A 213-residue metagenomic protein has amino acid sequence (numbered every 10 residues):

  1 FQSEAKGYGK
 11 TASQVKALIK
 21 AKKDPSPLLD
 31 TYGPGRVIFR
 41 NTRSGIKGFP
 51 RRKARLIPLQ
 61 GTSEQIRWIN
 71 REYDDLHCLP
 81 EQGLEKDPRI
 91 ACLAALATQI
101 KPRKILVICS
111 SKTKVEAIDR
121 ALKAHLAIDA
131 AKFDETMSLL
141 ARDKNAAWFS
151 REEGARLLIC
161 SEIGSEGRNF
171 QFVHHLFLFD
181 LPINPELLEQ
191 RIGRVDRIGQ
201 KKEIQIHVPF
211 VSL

Functional and structural regions predicted by a protein language model:
F1-L79, P88-A95, Q99-P102: Inter-lobe coupling linker of SF2 helicases/translocases
E4, E186, P209-L213: Extended charged low-complexity segments that act as oligomerization/scaffolding linkers
K104-S111, K132-D134, L158-E162, F179-D180 (+1 more regions): Short beta-strand segments
C109-F133: Conserved helicase motor "Helicase C" RecA-like lobe of SF1/SF2 P-loop NTPases
E116-D119, I159-H174, I192-Q200: SF2 helicase motor core recognition
I128-E162: Conserved helicase ATPase core of P-loop NTP-dependent helicases/translocases
R168-L181, Q205-V208: A short beta-strand element within the Helicase C-terminal
V195-L213: Conserved segment of the helicase C-terminal RecA-like domain
